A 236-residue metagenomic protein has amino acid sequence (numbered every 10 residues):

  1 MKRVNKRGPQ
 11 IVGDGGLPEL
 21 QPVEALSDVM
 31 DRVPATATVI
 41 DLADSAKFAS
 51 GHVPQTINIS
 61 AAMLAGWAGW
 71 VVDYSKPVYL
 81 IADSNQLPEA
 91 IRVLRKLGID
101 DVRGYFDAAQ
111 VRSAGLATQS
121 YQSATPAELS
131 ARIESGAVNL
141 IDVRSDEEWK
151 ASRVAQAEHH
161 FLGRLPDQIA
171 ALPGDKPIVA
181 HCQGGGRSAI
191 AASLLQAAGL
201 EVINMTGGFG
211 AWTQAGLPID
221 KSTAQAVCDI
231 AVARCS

Functional and structural regions predicted by a protein language model:
M1-P18, A37, S45-N139, V143-S236: Rhodanese-like catalytic fold shared by cysteine-dependent sulfurtransferases and DSP/PTP-type phosphatases
P18-V29: A contiguous, basic/glycine-rich beta-loop/short-helix subdomain that forms a polymer-engagement track
D41: An extended, acidic, His-containing surface patch that forms the Zn2+-binding/catalytic region of metallohydrolases
